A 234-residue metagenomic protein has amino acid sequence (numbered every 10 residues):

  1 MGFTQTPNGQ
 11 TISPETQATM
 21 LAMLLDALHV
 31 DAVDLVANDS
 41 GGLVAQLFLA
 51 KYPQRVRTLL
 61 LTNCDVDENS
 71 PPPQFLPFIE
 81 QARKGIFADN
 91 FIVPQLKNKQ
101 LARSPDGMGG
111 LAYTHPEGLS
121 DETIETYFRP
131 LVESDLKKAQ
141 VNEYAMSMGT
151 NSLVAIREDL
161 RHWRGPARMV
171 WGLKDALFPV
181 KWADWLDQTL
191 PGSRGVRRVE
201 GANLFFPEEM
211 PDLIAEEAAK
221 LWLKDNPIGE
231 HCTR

Functional and structural regions predicted by a protein language model:
M1-V36, S40-R198, P207, A219-P227: Flexible "cap/lid" subdomain of the alpha/beta-hydrolase fold that forms the substrate-access gate
A202-E216: Catalytic histidine-centered segment of alpha/beta-hydrolase-like enzymes
P227-R234: Intrinsically disordered, low-complexity acidic/proline-/asparagine-rich linker or regulatory tail/stalk regions
